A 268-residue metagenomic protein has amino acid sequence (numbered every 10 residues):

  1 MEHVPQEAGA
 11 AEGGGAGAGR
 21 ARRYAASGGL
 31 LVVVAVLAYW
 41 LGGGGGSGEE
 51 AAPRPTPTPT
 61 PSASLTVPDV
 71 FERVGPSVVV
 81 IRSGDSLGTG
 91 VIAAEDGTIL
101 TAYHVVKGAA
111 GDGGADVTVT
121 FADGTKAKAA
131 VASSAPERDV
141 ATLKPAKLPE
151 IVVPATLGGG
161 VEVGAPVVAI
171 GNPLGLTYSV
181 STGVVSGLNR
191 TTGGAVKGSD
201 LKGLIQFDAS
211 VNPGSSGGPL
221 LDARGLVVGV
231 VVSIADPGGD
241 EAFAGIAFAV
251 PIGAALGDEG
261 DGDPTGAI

Functional and structural regions predicted by a protein language model:
M1-Y24, L31: Terminal targeting segments of Actinobacterial cell-envelope proteins
E2-P5, R20, S64-V70, V227-I268: C-terminal cap/linker of serine protease catalytic domains
Y24, G97, T101, A129-V131 (+5 more regions): Hydrophobic/basic alpha-helical segments enriched in Actinobacteria
S27-W40: Hydrophobic membrane-insertion alpha-helices, especially the h-region of bacterial N-terminal signal peptides
Y39-T98, A102-Y103, G257-D261, G266-A267: N-terminal activation segment of mature serine protease catalytic domains
F71-V74, D112, A122, A132-D139 (+6 more regions): Gly/Ser-enriched beta-turn/beta-hairpin loop segments
S83-T89, A94-Y178: Conserved active-site neighborhood of the chymotrypsin/trypsin-like protease fold
S86-G88, K107-A115, V152, I170-T182 (+2 more regions): Active-site loop architecture of trypsin-fold serine endopeptidases
